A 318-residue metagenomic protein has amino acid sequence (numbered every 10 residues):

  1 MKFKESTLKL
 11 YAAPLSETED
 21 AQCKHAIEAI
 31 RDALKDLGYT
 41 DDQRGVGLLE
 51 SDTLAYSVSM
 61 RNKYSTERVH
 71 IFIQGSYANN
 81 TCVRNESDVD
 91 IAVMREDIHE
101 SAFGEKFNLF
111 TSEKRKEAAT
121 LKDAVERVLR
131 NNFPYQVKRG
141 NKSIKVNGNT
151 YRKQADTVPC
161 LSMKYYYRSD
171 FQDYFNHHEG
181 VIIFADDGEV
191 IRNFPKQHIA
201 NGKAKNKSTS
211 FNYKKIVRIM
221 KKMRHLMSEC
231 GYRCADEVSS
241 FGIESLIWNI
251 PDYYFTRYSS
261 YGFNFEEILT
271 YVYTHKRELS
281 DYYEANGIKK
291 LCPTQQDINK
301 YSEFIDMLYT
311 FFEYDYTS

Functional and structural regions predicted by a protein language model:
M1-F72, A78-E86, I98-K114, N286-G287 (+1 more regions): N-terminal regions immediately upstream of nucleotidyltransferase
Q22-A26, E113, E117-L121, V125 (+2 more regions): Short amphipathic alpha-helical segments
L34-L37, D52-S57, Y64-E67, I71 (+3 more regions): Conserved catalytic core of two-metal-ion nucleotidyltransferases
N80, R152-S208, M223, L291 (+2 more regions): Extended, alpha-helix-rich binding/interface surfaces that flank or overlap catalytic cores and mediate recognition
V89-I91, T157, I247: A structural signal for short, well-ordered beta-strand segments
A92-I98: Short loop/turn segments at strand-loop or loop-helix junctions that form parts of catalytic or ligand-binding pockets
A119-Q136, Q197-Y232, D236: Acidic, metal/cofactor-coordinating or nucleic-acid-engaging core segments within structured domains
Y166-F175, K215-S318: Conserved nucleotidyltransferase catalytic core and NTase-mimicking acidic/glycine-rich helix/loop elements in nucleic
